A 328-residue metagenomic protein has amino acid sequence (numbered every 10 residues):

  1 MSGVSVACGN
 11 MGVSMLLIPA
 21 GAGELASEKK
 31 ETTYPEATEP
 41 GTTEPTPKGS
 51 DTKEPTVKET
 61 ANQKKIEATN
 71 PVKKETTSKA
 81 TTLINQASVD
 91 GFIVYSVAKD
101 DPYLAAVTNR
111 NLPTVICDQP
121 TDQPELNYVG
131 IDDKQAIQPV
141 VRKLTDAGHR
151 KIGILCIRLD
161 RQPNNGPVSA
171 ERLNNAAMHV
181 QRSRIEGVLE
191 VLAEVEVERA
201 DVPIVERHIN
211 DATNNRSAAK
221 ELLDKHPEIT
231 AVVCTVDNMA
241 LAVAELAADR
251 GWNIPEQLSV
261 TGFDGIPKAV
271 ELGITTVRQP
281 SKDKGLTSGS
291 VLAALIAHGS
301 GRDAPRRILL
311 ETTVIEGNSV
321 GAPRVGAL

Functional and structural regions predicted by a protein language model:
M1-D146, L328: Alpha-helical recognition/docking segments in bacterial nutrient-uptake and carbohydrate-utilization systems
G3-A7, A106, S183-V195, A242-R250: Alpha-helical structural signal in soluble globular domains
L17-E31, P35, V129-Q138, L155-A193 (+5 more regions): Hinge/beta->alpha junction and helix N-cap segments in small-molecule ligand-binding domains
D90, H149-K151, T230: Short acidic/polar active-site loop segments enriched in Thr and Asp
L126, N164-V168, V270-I274: Short acidic, glycine/proline-rich loop/turn micro-motifs
R150-K151, R199-V202, I254-S259: Short acidic capping loops at alpha-helix termini that bridge into adjacent secondary structure
R216, K220-L328: Flexible loop/turn connectors
